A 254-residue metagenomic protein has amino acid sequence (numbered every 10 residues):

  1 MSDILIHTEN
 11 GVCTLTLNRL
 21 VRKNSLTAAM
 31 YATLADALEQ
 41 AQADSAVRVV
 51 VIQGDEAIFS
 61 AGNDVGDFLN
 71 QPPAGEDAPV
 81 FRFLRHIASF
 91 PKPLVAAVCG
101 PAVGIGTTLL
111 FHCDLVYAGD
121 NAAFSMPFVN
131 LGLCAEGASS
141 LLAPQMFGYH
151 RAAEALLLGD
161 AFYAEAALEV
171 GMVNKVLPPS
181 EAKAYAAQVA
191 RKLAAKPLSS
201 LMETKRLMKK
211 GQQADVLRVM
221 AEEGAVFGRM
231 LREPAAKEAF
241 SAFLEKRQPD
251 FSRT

Functional and structural regions predicted by a protein language model:
M1-D55, R85: Conserved CoA-thioester-binding segment of acyl-CoA-metabolizing enzymes
M1-N10, D44, F59, G159-E165 (+1 more regions): C-terminal alpha-helix plus adjacent terminal tail
L15, R19, L34, I52 (+6 more regions): Terminal peptide-recognition signature
S25-A28, A61, N70, N130 (+4 more regions): Phosphate-coordinating loops and pocket residues in cytosolic domains that bind phosphorylated ligands
M30-T33, P79, L109, A182 (+1 more regions): Hydrophobic alpha-helical membrane-association signature
G54-S89, A102, N130-G132, D215: Glycine- (often His-adjacent) and acidic-residue-rich active-site loop that binds/positions the CoA thioester
A88-S199, G228-E233, E238-S241: Crotonase-fold acyl-CoA enzyme core
